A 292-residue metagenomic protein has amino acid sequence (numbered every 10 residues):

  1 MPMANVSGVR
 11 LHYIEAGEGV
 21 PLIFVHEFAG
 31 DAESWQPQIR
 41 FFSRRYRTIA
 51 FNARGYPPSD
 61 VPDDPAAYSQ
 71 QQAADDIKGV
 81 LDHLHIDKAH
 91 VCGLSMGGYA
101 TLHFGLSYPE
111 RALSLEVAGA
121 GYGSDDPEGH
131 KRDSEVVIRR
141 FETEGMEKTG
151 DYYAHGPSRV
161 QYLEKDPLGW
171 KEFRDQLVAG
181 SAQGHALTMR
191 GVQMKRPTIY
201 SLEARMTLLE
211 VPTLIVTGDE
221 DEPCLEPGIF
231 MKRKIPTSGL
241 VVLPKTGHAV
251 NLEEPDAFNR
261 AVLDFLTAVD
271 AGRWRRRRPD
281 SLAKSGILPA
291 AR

Functional and structural regions predicted by a protein language model:
S7-A66: Conserved HGGG/HGGXW glycine-rich cap/lid loop of the alpha/beta-hydrolase fold
E18, D219-D221, K245-G247: Acidic beta-to-alpha connecting loop that harbors the catalytic carboxylate
R40, I49-C92, M96, R260-L263: Active-site loop/oxyanion-hole signature of alpha/beta-hydrolase fold enzymes
L102, L106-S107, A112-G145: Flexible "cap/lid" loop of the alpha/beta hydrolase fold
D126-R132, T143-R205: Conserved alpha/beta-hydrolase catalytic His-Asp/Glu region
L209, I215-T217: Short beta-strand/loop motif that positions the catalytic acidic residue of the alpha/beta-hydrolase fold
E222-P227: Conserved alpha/beta-hydrolase "acid-adjacent" motif
S238-R292: Catalytic active-site module of serine/aspartate enzymes centered on a nucleophile-bearing elbow/loop
